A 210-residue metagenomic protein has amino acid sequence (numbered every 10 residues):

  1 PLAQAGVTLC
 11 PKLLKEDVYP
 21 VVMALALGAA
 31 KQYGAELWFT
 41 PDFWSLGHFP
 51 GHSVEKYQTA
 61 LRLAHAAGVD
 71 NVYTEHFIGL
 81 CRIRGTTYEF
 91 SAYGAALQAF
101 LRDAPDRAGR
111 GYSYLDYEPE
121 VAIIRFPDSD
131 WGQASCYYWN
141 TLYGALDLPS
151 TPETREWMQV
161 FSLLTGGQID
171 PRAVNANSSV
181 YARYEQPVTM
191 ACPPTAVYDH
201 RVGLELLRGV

Functional and structural regions predicted by a protein language model:
P1-V210: Glycan-processing catalytic domains of CAZymes
